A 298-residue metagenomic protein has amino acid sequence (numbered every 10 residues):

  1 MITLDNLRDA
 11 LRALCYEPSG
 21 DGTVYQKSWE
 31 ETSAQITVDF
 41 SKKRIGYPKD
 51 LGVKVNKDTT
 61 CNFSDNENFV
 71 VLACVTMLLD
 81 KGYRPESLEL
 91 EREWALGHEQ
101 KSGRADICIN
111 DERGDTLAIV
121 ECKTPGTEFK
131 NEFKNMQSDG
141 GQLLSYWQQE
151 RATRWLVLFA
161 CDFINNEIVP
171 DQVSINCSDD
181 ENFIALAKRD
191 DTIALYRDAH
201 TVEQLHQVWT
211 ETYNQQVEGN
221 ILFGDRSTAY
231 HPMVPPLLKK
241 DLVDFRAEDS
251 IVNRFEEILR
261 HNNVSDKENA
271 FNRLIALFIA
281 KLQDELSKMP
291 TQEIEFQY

Functional and structural regions predicted by a protein language model:
M1-Q100, R104-Y298: Non-catalytic, mostly N-terminal accessory regions of nucleic-acid modification and defense proteins
